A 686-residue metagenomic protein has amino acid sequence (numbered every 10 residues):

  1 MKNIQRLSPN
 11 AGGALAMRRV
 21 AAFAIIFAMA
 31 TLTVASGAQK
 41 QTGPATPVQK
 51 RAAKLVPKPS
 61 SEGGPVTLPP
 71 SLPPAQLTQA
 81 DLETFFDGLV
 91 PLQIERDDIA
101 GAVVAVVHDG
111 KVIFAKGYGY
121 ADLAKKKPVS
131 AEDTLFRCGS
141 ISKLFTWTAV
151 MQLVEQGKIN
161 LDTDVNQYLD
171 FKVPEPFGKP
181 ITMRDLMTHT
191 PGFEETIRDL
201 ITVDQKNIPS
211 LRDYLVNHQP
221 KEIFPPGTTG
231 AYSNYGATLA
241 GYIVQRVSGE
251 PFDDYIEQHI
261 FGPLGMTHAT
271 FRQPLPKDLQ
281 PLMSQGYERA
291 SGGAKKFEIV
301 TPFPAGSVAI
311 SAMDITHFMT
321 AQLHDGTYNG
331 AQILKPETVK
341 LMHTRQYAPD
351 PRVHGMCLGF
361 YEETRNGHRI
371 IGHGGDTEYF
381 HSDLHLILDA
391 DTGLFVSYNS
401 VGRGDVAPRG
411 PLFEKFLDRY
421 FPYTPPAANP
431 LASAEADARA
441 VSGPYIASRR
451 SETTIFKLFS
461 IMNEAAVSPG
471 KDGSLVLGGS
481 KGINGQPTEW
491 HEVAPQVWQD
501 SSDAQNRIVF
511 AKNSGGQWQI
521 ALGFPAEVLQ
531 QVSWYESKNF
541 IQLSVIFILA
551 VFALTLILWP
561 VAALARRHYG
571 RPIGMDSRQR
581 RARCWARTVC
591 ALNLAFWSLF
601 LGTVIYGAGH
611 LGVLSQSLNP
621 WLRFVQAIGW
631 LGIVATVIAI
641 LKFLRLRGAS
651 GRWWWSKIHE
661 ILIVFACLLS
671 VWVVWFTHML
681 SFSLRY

Functional and structural regions predicted by a protein language model:
M1-M17: N-terminal secretory signal peptides that target proteins for export/translocation
A21-L32: Bacterial N-terminal signal peptides
G37-L77: Compositionally biased, proline/threonine/alanine/serine-rich low-complexity intrinsically disordered stretches
A75-F136, K158-N160, Q167-Y168, D213 (+2 more regions): Short, conserved catalytic-motif segment at the N-terminal edge
E95-A105, K125-D185, E222-G236, F303-G306 (+2 more regions): Short active-site loop at a secondary-structure junction that contains or immediately precedes the catalytic residue(s)
Y118-D122, E175-L388, F416: Short, surface-exposed loop or secondary-structure junction motifs that flank catalytic or metal-binding residues
G372-H373, D383-S400, W518-G523: Short, well-ordered beta-strand elements
A407-Y686: Peripheral terminal and inter-domain segments
